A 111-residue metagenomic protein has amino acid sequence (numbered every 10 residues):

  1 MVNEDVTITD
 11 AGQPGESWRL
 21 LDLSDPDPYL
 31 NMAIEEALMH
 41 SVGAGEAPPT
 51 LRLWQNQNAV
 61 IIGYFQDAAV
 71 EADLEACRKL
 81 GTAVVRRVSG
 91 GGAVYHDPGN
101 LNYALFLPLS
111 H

Functional and structural regions predicted by a protein language model:
V2-E71, E75, K79, R87: Active-site loop/lid in soluble adenylation, ligation, and acyl-transfer enzymes
L38, L80, L105, L109: Glycine-/small-residue-rich beta-strand-loop submotif within the FAD-binding core of flavoenzymes
S89-H111: Residues forming anionic-ligand binding surfaces in small-molecule and nucleic-acid pockets of primarily soluble enzymes
